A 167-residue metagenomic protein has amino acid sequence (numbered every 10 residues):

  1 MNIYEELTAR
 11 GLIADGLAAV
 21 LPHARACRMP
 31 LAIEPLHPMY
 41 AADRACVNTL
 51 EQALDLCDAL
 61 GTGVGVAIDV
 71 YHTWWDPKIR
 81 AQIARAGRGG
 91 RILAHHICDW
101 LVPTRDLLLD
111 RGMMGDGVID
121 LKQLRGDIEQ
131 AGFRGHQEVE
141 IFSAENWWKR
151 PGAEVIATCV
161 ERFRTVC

Functional and structural regions predicted by a protein language model:
M1-G65, W75-D76: Active-site acidic/histidine proton-transfer and metal-coordination neighborhood in alpha/beta enzyme cores
V47-I68, W74-C167: Histidine-acidic metal/acid-base catalytic patches
